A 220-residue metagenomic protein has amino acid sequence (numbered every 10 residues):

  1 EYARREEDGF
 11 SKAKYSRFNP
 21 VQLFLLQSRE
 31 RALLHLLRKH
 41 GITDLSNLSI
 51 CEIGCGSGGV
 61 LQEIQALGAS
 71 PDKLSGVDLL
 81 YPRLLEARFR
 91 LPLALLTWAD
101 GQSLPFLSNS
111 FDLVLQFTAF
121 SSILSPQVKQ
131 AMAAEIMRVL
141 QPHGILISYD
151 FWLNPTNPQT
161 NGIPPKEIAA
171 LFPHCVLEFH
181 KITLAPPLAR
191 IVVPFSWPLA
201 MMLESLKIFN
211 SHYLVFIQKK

Functional and structural regions predicted by a protein language model:
E1-S16: N-terminal, positively charged/glycine-rich alpha-helical extensions of SAM-dependent methyltransferases
L26-S46, E63: Conserved alpha-helix/loop element of class I SAM-dependent methyltransferases that forms part of the SAM/SAH-binding
C51, S57-S103: Class I SAM-dependent methyltransferase SAM/SAH-binding core
Q102-V114: A short acidic, Gly/Pro-enriched loop at the edge of an enzyme's catalytic core that lines a small-molecule cofactor
L113-Q127: A short SAM/SAH-binding and catalytic strip from SAM-dependent methyltransferases
Q130-P142: A short glycine-rich, Lys/Arg-flanked "PGG" loop and its adjoining helix->strand segment in the class I
H143-D150: Conserved beta-strand signature within the Rossmann-like core of class I S-adenosyl-L-methionine
T160-C175, F179-H180: Short alpha-helix
